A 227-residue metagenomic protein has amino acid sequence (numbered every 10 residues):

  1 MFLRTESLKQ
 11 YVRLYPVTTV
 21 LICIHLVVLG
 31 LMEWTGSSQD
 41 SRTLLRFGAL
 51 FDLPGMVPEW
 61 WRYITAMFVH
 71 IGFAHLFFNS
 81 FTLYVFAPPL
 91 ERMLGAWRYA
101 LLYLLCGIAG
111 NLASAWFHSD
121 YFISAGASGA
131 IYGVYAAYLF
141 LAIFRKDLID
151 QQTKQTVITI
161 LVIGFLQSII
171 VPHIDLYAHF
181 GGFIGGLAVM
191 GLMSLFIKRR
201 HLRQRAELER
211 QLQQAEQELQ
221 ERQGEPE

Functional and structural regions predicted by a protein language model:
M1-V17, C23-I24, F165-E227: C-terminal transmembrane module of polytopic alpha-helical membrane proteins
R4-T5, L83-E91, L139-K146: C-terminal ends of transmembrane helices
R13-A125, P172-I174: N-terminal TM1-TM2 helical hairpin plus the immediately adjacent luminal interfacial "cap"
V27-M32, A109, A113, F117 (+4 more regions): Alpha-helical membrane-inserting segments
L76-L83, A125-A137, I174-S194: Alpha-helical transmembrane segments that form the membrane-embedded catalytic/substrate-binding core of multi-pass
R92, F140-Q155, L195-R203: Alpha-helical transmembrane bundle and helix-membrane interface signal in multi-pass integral membrane proteins
A96-L104, G126-I131, Q151-I158: Cytoplasmic-side transmembrane-helix entry/capping segments in multi-pass membrane proteins
